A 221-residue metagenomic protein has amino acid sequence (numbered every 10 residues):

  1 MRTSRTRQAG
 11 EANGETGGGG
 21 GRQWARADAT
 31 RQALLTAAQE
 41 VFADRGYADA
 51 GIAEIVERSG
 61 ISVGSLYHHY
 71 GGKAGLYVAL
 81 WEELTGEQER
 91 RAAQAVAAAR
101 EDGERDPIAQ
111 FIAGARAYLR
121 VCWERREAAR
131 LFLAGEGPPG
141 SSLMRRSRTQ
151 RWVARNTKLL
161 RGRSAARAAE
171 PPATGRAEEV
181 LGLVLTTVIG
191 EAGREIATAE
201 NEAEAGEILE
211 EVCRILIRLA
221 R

Functional and structural regions predicted by a protein language model:
M1-A29, A99, S164-G175: N-terminal intrinsically disordered/low-complexity leader segments
R26, T30-A38, I55, L80-A92 (+1 more regions): Generic hydrophobic, amphipathic alpha-helix propensity
A33, A37, V41-G75, A79: Helix-turn-helix
A37, V41, A117, V188-E195: Amphipathic alpha-helical interface segments
A79, A93-E124, L181, L185 (+1 more regions): Hydrophobic alpha-helical connector segments
G86-E89, A93, R120-V121, P139-A168 (+2 more regions): Amphipathic alpha-helical packing segments from all-alpha helical-bundle domains
Q94-A98, F132-P139: Short linear capping/connector segments at secondary-structure termini
A129-A134, S142, R163-L216: Hydrophobic/aromatic-rich alpha-helical bundle segments in the mid-to-C-terminal region
